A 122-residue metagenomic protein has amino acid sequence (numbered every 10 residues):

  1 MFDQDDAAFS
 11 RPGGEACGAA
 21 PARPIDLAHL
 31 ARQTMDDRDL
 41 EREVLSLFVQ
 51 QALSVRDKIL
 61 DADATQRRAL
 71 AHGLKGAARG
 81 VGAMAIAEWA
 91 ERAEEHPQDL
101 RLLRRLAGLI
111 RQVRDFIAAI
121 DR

Functional and structural regions predicted by a protein language model:
M1-A28, D39, E43-S54, A77-W89 (+1 more regions): Amphipathic, coiled-coil-like alpha-helical segments
A31: Conserved catalytic core of two-component sensor histidine kinases, primarily the HATPase_c ATP-binding
S54-R68: Helix-loop segments that flank and shape redox-cofactor active sites
I59-A62, V81, A93: Signal-transduction coiled-coil helices of two-component systems
L74: An anion-binding catalytic pocket shared by soluble metabolic enzymes
